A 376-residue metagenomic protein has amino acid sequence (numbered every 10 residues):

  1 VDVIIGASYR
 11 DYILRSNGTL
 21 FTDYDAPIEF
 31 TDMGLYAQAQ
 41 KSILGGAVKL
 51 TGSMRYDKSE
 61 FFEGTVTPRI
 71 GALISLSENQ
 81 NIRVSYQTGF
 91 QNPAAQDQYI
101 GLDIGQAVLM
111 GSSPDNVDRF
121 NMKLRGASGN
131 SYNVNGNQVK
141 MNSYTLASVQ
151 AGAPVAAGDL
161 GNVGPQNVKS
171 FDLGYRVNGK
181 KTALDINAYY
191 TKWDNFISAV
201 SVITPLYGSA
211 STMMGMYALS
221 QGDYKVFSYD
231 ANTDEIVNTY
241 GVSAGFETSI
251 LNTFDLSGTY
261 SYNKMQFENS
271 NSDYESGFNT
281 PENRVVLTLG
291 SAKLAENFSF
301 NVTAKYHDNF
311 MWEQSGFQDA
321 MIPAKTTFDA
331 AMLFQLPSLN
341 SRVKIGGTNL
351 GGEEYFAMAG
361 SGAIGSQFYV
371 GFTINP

Functional and structural regions predicted by a protein language model:
V1, K41-I43, Y56, I74-S75 (+8 more regions): Residue-level signature of outer-membrane beta-barrel architecture
V1-F62, D185, S257: Face-selective signature of the C-terminal outer-membrane beta-barrel domain
V1-V3, G46-L50, N79-I82, K181-L184 (+3 more regions): Repeated loop/turn-to-beta-strand initiation elements of outer-membrane beta-barrel proteins
I5-D11, G52-Y56, V84-T88, D97 (+4 more regions): Transmembrane beta-barrel strands of outer-membrane/channel proteins
P27-M33, G64-V66, N167-F171, I236-Y240 (+3 more regions): Residues that define the transmembrane beta-barrel architecture of outer-membrane proteins
I43, A188-E313: Gram-negative outer-membrane beta-barrel transporters
Q87, E247, L251, D255-Y262 (+1 more regions): Conserved C-terminal beta-signal and adjacent last beta-strands/turns of outer-membrane beta-barrel proteins
D115-V226: Membrane-embedded beta-barrel scaffold of Gram-negative outer-membrane proteins
